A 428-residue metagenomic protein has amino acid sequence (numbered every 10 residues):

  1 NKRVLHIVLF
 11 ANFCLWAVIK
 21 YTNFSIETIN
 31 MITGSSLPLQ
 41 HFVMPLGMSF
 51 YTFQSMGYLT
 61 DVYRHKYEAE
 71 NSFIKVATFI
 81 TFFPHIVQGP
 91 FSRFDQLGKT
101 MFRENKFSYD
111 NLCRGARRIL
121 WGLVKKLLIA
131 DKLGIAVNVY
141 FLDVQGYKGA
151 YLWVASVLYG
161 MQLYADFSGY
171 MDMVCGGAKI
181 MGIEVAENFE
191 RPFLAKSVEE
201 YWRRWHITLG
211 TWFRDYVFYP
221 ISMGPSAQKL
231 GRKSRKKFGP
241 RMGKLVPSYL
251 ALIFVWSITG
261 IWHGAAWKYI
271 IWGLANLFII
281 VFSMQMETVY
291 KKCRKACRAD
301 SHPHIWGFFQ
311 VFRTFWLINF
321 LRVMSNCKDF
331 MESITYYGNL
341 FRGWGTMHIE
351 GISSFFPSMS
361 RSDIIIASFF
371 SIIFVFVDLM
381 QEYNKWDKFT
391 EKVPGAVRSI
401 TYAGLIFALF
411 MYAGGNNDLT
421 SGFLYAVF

Functional and structural regions predicted by a protein language model:
N1-V427: Membrane-embedded transmembrane alpha-helical bundles that form the catalytic cores of multi-pass lipid-modifying
